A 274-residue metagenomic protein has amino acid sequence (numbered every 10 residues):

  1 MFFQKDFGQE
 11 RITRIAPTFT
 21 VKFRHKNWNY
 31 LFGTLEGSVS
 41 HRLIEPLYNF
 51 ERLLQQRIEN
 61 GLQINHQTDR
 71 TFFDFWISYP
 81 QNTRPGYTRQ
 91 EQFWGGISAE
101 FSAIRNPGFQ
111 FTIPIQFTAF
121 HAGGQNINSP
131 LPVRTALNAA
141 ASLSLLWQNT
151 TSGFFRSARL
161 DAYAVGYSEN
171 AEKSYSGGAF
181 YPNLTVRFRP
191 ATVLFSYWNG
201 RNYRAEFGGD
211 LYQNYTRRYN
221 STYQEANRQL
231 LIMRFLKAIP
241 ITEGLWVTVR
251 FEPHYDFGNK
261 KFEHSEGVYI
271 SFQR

Functional and structural regions predicted by a protein language model:
M1-R24, R42-L47: Surface-exposed loop and membrane-interface regions of Gram-negative outer-membrane beta-barrel proteins
F2-F3, P80-Q81, A122: A short, flexible beta-alpha/helix-coil linker loop
R14, T18, T68, F72-W76 (+2 more regions): Exposed, low-structure sequence patches enriched in small/polar residues
V21-W28, I241: Short, solvent-exposed loop/edge-beta patches enriched in aromatic
N29-E100: Surface-exposed coil loops of outer-membrane beta-barrel proteins
